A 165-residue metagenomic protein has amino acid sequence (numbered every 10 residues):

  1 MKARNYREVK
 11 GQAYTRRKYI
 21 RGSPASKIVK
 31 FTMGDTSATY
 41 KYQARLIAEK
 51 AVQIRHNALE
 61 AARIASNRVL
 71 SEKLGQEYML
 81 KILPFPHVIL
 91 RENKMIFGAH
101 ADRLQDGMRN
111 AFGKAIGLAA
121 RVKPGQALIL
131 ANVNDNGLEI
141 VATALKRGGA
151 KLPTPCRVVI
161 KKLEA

Functional and structural regions predicted by a protein language model:
M1-A165: Ribosome-associated RNA-binding proteins
